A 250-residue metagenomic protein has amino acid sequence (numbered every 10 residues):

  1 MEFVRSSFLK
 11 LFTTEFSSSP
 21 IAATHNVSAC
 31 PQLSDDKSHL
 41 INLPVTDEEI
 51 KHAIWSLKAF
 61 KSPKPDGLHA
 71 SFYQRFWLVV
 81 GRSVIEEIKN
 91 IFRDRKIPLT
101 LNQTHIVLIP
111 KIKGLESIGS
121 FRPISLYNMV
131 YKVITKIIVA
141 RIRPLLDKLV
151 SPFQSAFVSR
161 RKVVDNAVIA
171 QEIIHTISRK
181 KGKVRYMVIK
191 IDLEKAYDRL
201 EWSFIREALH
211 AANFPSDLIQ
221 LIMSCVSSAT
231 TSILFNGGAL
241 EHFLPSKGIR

Functional and structural regions predicted by a protein language model:
M1, L11-F12, I54, Y127-V130 (+5 more regions): Residues that mediate protein self-association or partner binding, especially in amphipathic alpha-helical
M1-G119, V133: Surface-exposed loop/turn segments and immediately adjacent short secondary-structure elements within folded domains
V4, P65-H69, F76, V80-V84 (+5 more regions): Hydrophobic (often cysteine-bearing) scaffold residues that line and stabilize catalytic clefts of nucleotide/cofactor
K61-L68, S117-L126, D165-H210: Conserved catalytic palm subdomain of right-hand nucleotidyl-transferase polymerases, strongest for RNA-directed enzymes
N102-Q103, V107-I118, R143-L146, T231-L244: Active-site-adjacent bridging/hinge elements
G119-V150, V168-I169, G248-R250: Conserved pre-motif C helix in the palm subdomain of viral-like polymerases
L193-R250: Conserved polymerase palm-domain catalytic core
